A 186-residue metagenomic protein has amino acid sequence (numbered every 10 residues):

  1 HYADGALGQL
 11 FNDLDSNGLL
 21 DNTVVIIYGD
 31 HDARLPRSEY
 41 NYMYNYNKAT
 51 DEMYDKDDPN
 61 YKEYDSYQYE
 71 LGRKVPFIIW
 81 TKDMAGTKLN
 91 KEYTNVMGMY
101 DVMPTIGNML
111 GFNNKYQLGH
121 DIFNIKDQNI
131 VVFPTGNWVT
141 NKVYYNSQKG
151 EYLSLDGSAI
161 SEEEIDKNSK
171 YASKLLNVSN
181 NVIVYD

Functional and structural regions predicted by a protein language model:
H1-D186: Solvent-exposed soluble domains appended to multi-pass membrane proteins
